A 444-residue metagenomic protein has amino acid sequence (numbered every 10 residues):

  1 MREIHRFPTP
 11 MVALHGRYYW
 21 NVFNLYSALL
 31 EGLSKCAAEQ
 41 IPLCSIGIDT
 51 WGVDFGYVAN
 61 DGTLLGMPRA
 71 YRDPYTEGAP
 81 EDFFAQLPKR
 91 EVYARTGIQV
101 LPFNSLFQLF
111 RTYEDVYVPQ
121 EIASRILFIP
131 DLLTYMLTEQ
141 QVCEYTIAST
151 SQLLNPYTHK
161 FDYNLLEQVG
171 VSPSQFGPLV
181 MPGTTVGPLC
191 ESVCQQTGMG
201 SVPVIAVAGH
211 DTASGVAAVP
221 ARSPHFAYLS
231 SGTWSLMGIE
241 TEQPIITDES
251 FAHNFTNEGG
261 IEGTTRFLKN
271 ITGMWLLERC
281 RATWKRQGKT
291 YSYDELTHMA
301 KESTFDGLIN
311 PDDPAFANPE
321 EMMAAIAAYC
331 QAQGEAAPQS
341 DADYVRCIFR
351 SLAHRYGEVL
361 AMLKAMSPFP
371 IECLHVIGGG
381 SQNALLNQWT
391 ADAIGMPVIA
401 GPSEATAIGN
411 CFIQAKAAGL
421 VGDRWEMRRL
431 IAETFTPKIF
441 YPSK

Functional and structural regions predicted by a protein language model:
M1-G66, A94, P178, C194-V204 (+2 more regions): N-terminal glycine/serine-rich phosphate-binding loop of ATP-dependent small-molecule kinases, especially carbohydrate
T9-R17, E91-V92, V142-S149, S172-Q175 (+1 more regions): Gly-rich Lys/Arg/Thr-decorated short loops/hinges at beta-loop-alpha junctions or inter-strand turns that position
C36-R72, Q99-F103, P130, T134-N155 (+1 more regions): Short beta-strand-loop/turn "lid" adjacent to the catalytic site in phosphate-handling enzymes
P42-T50, S124-I126, P178-L179, M366-G378: Short glycine-rich phosphate-binding loop at a beta-alpha junction
G56-D61, P80-F83, T241: Short, conserved acidic/polar surface loops in the N-terminal third of protein domains
E77, F84-G97, P102, F107-F128 (+7 more regions): Active-site core segments that coordinate phosphate-bearing ligands/cofactors across diverse enzyme families
Y157, P182-L189: Short beta-strand to alpha-helix junction loop
V169-T184, C411: A conserved helix-loop-beta module that forms one wall/lid of the active-site cleft in ATP-utilizing catalytic domains
